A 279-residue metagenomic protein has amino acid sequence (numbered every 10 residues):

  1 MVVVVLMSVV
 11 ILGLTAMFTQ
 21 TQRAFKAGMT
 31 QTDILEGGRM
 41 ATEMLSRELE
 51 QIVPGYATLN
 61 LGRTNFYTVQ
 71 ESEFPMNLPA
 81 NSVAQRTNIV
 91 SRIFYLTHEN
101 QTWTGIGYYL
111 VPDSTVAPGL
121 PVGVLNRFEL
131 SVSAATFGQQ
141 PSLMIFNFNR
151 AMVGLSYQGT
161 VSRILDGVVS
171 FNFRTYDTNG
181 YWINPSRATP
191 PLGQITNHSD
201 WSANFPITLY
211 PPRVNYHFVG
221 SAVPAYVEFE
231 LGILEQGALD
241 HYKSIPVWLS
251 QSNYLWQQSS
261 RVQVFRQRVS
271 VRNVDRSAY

Functional and structural regions predicted by a protein language model:
M1-I52: Aliphatic-rich helix starts adjacent to a transmembrane/signal segment
V2, D33, G37, S156 (+2 more regions): Conserved aromatic-histidine-acidic binding/catalytic patches
K26-Q31, N147-S156, V247-Y254: Short helix/strand-bridging catalytic loops that position acidic/His residues to coordinate divalent metals and engage
A27, D33, A41, L49-A84 (+2 more regions): Short, glycine/small-hydrophobic-rich surface segments
Y56-L59, E99, Y157-Y279: Short linear sequence signals and composition-biased patches located at protein termini or domain-edge surfaces
V69-G180, N184, A188-S199: Surface-exposed loop/linker segments characteristic of extracytoplasmic
